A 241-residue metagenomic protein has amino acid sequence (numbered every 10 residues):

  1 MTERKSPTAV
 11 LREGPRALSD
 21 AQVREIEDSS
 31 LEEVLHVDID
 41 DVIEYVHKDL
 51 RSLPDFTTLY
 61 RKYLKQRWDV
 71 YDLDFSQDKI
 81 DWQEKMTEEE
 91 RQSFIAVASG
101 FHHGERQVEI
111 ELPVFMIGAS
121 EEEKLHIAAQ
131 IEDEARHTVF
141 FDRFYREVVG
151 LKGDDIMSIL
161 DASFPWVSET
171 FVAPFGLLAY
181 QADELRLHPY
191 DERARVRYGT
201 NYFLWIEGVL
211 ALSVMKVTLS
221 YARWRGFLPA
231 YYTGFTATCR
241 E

Functional and structural regions predicted by a protein language model:
T2-E241: Non-heme di-metal
